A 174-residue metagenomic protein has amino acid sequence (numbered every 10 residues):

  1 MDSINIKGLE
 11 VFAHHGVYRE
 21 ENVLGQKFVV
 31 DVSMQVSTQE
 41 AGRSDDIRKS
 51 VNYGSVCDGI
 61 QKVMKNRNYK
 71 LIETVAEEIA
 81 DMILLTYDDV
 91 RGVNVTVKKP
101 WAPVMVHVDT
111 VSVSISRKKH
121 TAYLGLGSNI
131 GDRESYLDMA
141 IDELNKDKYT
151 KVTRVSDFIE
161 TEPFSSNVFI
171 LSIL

Functional and structural regions predicted by a protein language model:
M1-L124, S128: N-terminal, polar/charged subdomain of small-to-medium soluble alpha/beta proteins
K65, K70, R91, W101-P103 (+2 more regions): Core catalytic alpha/beta fold that binds nucleotide/phospho-ligands
